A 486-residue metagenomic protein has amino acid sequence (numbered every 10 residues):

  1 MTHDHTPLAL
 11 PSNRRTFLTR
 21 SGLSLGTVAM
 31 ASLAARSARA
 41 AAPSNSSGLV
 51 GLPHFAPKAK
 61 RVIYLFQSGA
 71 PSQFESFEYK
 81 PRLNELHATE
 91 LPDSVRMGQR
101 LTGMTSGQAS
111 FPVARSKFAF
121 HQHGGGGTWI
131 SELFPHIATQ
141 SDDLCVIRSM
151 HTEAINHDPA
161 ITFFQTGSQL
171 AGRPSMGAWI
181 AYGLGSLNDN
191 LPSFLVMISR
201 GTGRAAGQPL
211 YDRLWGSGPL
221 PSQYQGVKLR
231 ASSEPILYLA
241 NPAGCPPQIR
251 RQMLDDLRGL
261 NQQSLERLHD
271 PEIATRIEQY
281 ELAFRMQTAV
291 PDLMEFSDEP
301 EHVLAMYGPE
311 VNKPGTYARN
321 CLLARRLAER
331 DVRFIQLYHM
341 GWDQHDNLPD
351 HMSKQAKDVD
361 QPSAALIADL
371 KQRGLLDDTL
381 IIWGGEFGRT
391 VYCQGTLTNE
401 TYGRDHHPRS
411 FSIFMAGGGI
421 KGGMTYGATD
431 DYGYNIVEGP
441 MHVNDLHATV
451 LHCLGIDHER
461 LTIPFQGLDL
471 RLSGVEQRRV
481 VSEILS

Functional and structural regions predicted by a protein language model:
M1-S486: Ligand-binding pockets and gating/stacking loops
